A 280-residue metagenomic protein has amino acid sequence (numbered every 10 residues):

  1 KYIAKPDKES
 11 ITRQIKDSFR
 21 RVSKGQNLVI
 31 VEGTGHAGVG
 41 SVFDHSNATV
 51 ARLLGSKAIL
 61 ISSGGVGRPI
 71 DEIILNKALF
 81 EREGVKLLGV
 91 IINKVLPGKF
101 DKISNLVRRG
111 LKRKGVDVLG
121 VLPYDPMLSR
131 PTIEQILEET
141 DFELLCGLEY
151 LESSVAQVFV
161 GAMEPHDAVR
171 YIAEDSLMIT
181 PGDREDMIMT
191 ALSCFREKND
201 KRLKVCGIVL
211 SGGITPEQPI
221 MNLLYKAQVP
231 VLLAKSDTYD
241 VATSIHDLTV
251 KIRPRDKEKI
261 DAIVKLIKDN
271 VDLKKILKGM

Functional and structural regions predicted by a protein language model:
K1-M280: Flexible phosphate-sensing "switch/lid" loops adjacent to ATP/NTP-binding sites across phosphate-transfer
